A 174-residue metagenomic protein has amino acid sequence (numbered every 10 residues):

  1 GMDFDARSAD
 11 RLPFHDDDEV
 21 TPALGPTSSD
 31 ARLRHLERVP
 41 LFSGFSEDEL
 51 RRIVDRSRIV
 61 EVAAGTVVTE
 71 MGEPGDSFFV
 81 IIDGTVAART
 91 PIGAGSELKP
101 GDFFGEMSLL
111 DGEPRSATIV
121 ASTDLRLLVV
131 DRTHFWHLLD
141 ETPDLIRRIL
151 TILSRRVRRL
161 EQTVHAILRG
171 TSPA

Functional and structural regions predicted by a protein language model:
G1-A174: Cytosolic regulatory regions built on CNB/CRP/Popeye-like sensor folds
